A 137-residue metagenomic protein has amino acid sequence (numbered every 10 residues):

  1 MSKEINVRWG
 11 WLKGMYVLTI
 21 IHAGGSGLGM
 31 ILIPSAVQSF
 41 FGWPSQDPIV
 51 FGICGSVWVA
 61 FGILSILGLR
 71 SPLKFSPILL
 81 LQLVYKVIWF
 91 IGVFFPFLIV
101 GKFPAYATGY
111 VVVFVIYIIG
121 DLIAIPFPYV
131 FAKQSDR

Functional and structural regions predicted by a protein language model:
S2-W9, G42-P44, L67-S71, K102: Helix-boundary and loop/linker segments of multi-pass membrane transporters
I5-M15, T19-P48: Membrane-helix boundary elements
M15-L18, V50-I53, P77-V84, G109-V112: Physicochemical signature of membrane-embedded alpha-helices that form the seven-helix bundle of GPCRs, emphasizing
I21-G27, P48-R70, L83-I91: Core segments of alpha-helical transmembrane spans in multipass integral membrane proteins
L32-S39, F95-V100, P126: Juxtamembrane "helix-exit" motif on the non-cytosolic side of transmembrane helices
K74-I88, V112-I123: Alpha-helical membrane-embedding segments and immediately adjacent membrane-interface amphipathic helices
I91-G109: Membrane-helix boundary connector in multi-pass membrane proteins
T108, F114-R137: Membrane-water interface at the C-terminal end of transmembrane alpha helices
